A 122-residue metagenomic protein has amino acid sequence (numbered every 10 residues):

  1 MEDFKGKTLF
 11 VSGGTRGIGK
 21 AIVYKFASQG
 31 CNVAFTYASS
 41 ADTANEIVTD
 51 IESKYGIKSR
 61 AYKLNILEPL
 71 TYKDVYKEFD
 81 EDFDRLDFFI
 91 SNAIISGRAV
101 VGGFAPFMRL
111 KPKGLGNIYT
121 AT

Functional and structural regions predicted by a protein language model:
T8, T15-G17: Conserved glycine-rich cofactor-binding loop
F10, I90: N-terminal Rossmann-like NAD(P) cofactor-binding module of classical short-chain dehydrogenase/reductase
F26: Aromatic pocket-lining residues of Rossmann-like dinucleotide-binding sites
Q29-E46: Conserved glycine-rich Rossmann-like NAD(P)H-binding loop of the short-chain dehydrogenase/reductase
A41-D42, K63-V75, P112: The beta1-alpha1 cofactor-binding region of Rossmann-like NAD(H)/NADP(H)-dependent oxidoreductases
S59-A61: Hydrophobic/aromatic anchor residues within beta-strands of the central parallel beta-sheet of Rossmann-like
D87, P106-T122: Catalytic Tyr-X3-Lys loop
N92-G103: Conserved NAD(P)H cofactor-binding loop of Rossmann-fold oxidoreductase domains
